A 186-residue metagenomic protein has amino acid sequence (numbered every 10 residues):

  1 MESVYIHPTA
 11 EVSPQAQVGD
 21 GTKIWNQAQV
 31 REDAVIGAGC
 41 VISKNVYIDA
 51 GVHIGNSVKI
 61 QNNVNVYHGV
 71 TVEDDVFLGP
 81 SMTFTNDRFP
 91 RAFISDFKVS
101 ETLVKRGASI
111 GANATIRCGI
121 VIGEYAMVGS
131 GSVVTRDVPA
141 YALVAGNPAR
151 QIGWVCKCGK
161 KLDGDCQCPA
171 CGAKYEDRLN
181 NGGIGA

Functional and structural regions predicted by a protein language model:
V4-A145, A149-Q151, K157: Structural signal for interior beta-strand "rungs" in well-ordered beta-sheet cores of soluble enzyme domains
A28, C166-P169: Intrinsically disordered, low-complexity regions enriched in polar/acidic and amide residues
N86, A170-Y175: Short, highly charged low-complexity linear segments
Q151, K160-D163, K174-Y175: Cys/His-rich microdomains that often coordinate metals
V155, L179-G185: Replace "small metal-dependent catalytic modules" with "small catalytic or cofactor-binding modules
C156, C168-C171: Short cysteine-rich clusters marking metal-coordination/redox-active sites
G164-Q167, D177-N181: Short Cys/His-rich "knuckle" micro-motifs
